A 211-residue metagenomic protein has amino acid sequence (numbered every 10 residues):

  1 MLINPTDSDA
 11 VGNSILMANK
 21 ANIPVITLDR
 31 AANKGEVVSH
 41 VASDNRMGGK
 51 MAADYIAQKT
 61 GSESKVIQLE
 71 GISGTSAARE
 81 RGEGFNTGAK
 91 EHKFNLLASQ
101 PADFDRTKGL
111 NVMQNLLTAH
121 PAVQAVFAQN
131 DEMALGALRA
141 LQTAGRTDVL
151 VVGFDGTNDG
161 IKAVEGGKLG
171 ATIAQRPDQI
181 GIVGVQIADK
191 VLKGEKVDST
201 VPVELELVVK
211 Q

Functional and structural regions predicted by a protein language model:
L2-N19, F85, A98, A102-K162: Hydrophobic alpha-helical
I3-N4, N19, P24, L28 (+6 more regions): Extracytoplasmic/periplasmic mature domains of Sec-exported, cell-envelope-associated bacterial proteins
S8-M47, Q58, K65, T157-E165 (+1 more regions): Flexible loop/hinge segments that line or gate small-molecule binding clefts
K20-V25, S62-K65, E91-L96, P121-Q124 (+2 more regions): Loop/turn elements at helix/coil->beta-strand transitions in domains of secreted/extracellular proteins
V41-V66, K108-L110, T157-G160, Q175-K193: Hydrophobic alpha-helical segments within soluble ligand-binding/sensing domains
A42, I67-S76, P101-D103: Short beta-strand->loop
G48-Y55, S76-F94, K108, V112 (+2 more regions): Short, solvent-exposed amphipathic alpha-helices that sit in or adjacent to ligand/effector-binding or catalytic
L69, S73-A77, T87-A89, R176-Q211: Hinge/cleft segment of the Venus flytrap/periplasmic-binding protein
